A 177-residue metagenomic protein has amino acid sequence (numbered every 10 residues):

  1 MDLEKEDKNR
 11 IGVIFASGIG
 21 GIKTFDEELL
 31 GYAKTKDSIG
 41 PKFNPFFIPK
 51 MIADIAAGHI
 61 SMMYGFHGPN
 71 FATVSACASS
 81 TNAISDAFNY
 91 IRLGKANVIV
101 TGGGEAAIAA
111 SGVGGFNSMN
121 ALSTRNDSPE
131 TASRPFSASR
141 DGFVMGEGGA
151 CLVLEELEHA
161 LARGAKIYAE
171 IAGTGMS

Functional and structural regions predicted by a protein language model:
M1-I11: Conserved active-site "lid/cap" helical segment
R10-I14, N97-T101, S133, Y168: Short glycine-aspartate micro-motif
S17-G20, S75-S79, G103-I108, G173-S177: Acidic, glycine-rich active-site loops and adjacent beta-strand->loop/helix elements that engage anionic groups
G20-D86, K95, S118-V144: Conserved catalytic cysteine-centered active-site region of acyl-thioester-dependent Claisen-condensing enzymes
G65, R92-L93, L161-A162: Residue-level signal for alpha-helix termini/capping positions
I84-V113: Short glycine/serine-rich loop segments
D127-S177: Condensing-enzyme catalytic core mediating Claisen C-C bond formation in acyl metabolism
